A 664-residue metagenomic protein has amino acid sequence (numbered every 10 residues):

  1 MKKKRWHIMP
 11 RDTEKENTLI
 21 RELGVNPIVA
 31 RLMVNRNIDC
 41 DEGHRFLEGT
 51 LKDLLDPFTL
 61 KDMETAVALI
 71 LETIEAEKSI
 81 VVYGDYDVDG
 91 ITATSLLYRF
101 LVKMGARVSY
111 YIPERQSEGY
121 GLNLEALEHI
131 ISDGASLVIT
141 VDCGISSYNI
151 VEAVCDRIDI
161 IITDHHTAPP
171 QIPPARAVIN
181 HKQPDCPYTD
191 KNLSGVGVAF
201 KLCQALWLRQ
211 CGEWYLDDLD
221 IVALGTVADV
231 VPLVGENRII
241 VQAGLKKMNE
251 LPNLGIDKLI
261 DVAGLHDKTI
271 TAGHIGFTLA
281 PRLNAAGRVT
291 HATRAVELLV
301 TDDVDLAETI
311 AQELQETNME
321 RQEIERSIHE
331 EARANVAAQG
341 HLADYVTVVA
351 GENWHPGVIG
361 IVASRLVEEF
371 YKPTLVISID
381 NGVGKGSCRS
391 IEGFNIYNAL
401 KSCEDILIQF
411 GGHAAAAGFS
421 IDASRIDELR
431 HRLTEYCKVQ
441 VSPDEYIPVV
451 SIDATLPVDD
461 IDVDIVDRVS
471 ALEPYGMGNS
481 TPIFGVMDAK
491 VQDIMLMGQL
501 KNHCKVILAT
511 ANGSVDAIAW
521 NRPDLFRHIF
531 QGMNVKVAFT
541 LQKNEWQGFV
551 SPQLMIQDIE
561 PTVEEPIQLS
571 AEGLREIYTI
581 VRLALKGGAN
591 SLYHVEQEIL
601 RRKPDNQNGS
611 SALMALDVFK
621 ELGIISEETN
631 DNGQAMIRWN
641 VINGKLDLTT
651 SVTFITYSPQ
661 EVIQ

Functional and structural regions predicted by a protein language model:
K2, M9-L137, R157, W207-I426 (+3 more regions): Hydrophobic helix-and-loop "lid/oligomerization" segment in the mid-to-C-terminal part of catalytic domains
E72, T167-N180, A338, L508-G513: Acidic-glycine-rich active-site phosphate/pyrophosphate-binding loop
Y86-G90, C143, H165-H166, H181 (+3 more regions): Generic detector of well-ordered alpha-helical packing
L96, P173-V227: Short alpha-helices
V102, R107, R238-P281, A285-R333 (+3 more regions): Acidic, two-metal ion nucleic-acid-processing modules in DNA metabolism proteins
I130, A153-V154, F619: Generic structural signal for hydrophobic
V141-L193: Histidine/acidic-residue-rich, glycine-tolerant segments that coordinate divalent metal ions
H165-H166, H181, H355, H413 (+1 more regions): Histidine-centered active-site/metal-ligand motif
